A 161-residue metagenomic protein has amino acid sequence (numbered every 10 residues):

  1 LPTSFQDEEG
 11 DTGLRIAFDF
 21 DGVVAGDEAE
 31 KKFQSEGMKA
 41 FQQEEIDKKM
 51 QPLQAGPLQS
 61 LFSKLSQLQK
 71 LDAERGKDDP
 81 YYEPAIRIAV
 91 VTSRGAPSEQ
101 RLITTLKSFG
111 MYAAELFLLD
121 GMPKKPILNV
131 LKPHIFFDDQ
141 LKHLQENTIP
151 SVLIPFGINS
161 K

Functional and structural regions predicted by a protein language model:
L1-I16, F20-D47, N129-V130, I135 (+1 more regions): Asp-based, Mg2+/Mn2+-dependent phosphohydrolase catalytic module
E9-T12, A17-L118: Alpha-helical substrate-recognition element adjacent to the catalytic core
